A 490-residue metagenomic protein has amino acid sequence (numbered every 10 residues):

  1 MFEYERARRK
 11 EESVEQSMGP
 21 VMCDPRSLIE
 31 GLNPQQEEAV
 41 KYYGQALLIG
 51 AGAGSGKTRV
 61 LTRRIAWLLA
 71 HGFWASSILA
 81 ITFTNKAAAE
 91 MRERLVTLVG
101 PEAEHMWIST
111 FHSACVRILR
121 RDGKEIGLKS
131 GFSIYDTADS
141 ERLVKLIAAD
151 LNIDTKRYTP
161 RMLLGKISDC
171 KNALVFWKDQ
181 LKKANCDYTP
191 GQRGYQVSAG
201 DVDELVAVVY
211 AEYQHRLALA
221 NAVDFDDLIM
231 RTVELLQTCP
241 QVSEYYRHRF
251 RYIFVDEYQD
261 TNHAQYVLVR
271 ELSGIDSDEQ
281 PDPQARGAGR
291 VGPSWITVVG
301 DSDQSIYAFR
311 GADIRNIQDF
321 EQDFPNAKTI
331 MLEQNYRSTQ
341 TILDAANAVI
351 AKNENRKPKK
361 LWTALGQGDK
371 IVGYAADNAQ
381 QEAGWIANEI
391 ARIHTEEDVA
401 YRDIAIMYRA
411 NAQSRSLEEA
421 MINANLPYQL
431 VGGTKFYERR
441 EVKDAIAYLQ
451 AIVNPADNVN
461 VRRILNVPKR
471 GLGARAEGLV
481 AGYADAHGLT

Functional and structural regions predicted by a protein language model:
F2-K10, M18-G19, L28-I29, W67-L69 (+6 more regions): Conserved RecA-like helicase ATPase core segment that couples NTP binding/hydrolysis to strand translocation
F2-R6, E141, K145-Q214, L219-A222 (+4 more regions): Basic/charged alpha-beta structural segments of nucleotide/phosphate-handling enzymes
V21, E30-I49, A53, R59-L61 (+7 more regions): Conserved helicase NTPase motor core
I49, A53-L61, P325-K328, E333-P427 (+1 more regions): Helicase P-loop NTPase motor core
S55, N85-A88, H112-C115, D169 (+9 more regions): Conserved nucleotide-binding/hydrolysis micro-motifs of P-loop NTPases
W67-F83, G100, E104, V291-G292 (+1 more regions): Conserved SF1/SF2 helicase motif Ia
S77-T82, K86-K166, K178-L181, Y374 (+2 more regions): Conserved P-loop NTPase-based nucleic-acid remodeling module centered on helicase motor cores
A149, S294, D323-N326, G366-K370 (+1 more regions): ATPase/helicase motor core of nucleic-acid motors
